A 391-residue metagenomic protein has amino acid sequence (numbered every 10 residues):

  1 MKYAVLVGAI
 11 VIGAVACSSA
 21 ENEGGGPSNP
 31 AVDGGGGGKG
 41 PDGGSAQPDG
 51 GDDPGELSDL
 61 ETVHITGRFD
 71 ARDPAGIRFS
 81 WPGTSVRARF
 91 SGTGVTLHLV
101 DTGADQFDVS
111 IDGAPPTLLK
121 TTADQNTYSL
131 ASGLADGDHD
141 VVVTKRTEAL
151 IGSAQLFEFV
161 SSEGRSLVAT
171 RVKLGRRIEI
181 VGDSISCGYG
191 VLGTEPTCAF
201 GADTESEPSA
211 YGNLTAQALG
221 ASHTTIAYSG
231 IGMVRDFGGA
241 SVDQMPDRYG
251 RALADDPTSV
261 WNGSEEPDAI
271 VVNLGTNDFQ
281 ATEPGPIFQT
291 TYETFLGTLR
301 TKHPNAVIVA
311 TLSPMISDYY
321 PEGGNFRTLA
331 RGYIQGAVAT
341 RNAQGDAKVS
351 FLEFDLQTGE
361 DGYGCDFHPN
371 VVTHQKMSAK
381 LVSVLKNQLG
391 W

Functional and structural regions predicted by a protein language model:
Y3, A9-E56: Ser/Thr-rich, Pro/Gly/Ala-heavy low-complexity intrinsically disordered linkers and tails of secreted extracellular
G26, G51-E179, Y189: Glycan-recognition surfaces in beta-rich domains, encompassing non-catalytic CBMs and lectin-like receptor-binding
D53-F90, T102, N277, K302 (+5 more regions): Conserved catalytic region of serine esterases and O-acyltransferases that act on ester linkages in lipids
W81-G83, T122-D124, K145-A154, V191 (+4 more regions): Conserved SGNH/GDSL esterase-like catalytic core that processes O-acyl groups on lipids and polysaccharides
T170-T204: Short glycine-rich His-centered loop
R177-V181, S186, S222-A227, D268-N273 (+2 more regions): Structural recognition of the beta-strand scaffold that forms the well-ordered cores of secreted hydrolase catalytic
S241, P314-W391: Catalytic His-Asp segment of secreted/periplasmic serine-dependent ester chemistry enzymes
Y292-L296, Q335: Generic structural signal for well-ordered alpha-helices, preferentially at hydrophobic/aromatic core positions
